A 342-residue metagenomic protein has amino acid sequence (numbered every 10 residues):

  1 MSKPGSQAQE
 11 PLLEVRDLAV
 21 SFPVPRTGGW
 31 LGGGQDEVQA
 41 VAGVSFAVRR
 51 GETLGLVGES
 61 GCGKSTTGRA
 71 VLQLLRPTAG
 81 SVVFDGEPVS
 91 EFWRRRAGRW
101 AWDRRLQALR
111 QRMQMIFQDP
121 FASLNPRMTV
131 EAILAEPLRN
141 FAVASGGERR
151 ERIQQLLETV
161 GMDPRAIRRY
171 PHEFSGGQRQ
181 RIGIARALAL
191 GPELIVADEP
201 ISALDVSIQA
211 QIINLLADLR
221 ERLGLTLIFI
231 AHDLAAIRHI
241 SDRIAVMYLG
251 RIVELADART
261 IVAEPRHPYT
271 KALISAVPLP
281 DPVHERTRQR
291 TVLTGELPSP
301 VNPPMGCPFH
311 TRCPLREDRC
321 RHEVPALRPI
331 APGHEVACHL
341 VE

Functional and structural regions predicted by a protein language model:
A8-P11, P25-G32, D257-E342: Charged, flexible cofactor/metal-binding loops and thiol motifs
W30-G34, V89-Q114, N140, G146-G147 (+2 more regions): ABC ATPase NBD coupling module
E59, P200-L204, I208-R286: P-loop NTP-binding/switch modules centered on Walker-like glycine-rich loops
G80-F92: Conserved ABC transporter NBD signature motif
P88, G147-R165, D218, I274-S275: Conserved ABC ATPase "signature" region
Y170-F174, Q178: Conserved ABC ATPase signature
A189-E193: A short, proline-enriched helix->beta-strand linker immediately N-terminal to the Walker B motif in ABC-type P-loop
